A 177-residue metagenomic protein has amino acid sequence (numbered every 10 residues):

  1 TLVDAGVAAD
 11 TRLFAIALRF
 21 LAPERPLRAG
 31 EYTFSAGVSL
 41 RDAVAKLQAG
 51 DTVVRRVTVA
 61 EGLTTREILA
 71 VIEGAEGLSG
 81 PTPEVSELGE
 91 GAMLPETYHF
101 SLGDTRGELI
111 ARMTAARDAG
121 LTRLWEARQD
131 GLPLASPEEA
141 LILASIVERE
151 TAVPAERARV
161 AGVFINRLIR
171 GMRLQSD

Functional and structural regions predicted by a protein language model:
T1-Q175: Conserved catalytic or metal-liganding residues and their short signature motifs at active sites of enzymes
